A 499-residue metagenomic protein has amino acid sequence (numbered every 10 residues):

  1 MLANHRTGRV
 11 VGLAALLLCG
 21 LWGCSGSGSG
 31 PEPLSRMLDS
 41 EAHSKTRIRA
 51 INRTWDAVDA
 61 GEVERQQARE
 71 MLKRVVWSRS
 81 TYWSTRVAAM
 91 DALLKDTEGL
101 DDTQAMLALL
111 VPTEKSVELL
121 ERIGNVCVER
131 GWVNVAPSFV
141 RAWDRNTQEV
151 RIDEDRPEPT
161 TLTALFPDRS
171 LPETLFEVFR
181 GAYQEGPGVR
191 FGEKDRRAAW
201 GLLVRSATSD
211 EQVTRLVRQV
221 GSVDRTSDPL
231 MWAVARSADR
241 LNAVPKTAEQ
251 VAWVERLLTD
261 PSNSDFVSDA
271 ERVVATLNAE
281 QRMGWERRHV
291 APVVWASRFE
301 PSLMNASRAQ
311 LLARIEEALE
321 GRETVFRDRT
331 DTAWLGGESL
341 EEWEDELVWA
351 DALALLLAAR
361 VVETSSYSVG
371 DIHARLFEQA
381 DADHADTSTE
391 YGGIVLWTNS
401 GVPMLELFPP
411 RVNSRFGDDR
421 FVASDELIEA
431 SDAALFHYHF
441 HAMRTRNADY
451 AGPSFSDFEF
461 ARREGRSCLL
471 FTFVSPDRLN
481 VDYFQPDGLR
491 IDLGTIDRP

Functional and structural regions predicted by a protein language model:
L2-G12: Bacterial N-terminal signal peptides that target proteins for export
L21-G23: C-terminal motif of bacterial Sec signal peptides marking the signal peptidase cleavage site
G26-L38, E62-W77, G99-P112, W132-Q148 (+5 more regions): Amphipathic alpha-helical scaffolding segments comprising HEAT/armadillo-like alpha-solenoid repeats
A42-H43, S80-Y82, P112-E118, T147-I152 (+1 more regions): Short inter-helical turns and helix N-cap capping residues of alpha-solenoid HEAT/ARM repeat scaffolds
K45-V63, S84-E98, E118-V133, D153-S170 (+3 more regions): Structural detector for internal amphipathic alpha-helices that build alpha-solenoid repeat scaffolds
R218-R314, F421-P499: Active-site-proximal loop/helix of nucleotide/amide-processing enzymes and allied scaffolds
A279-A374: Long amphipathic alpha-helical scaffold segments
S388-N399, L469-L470: Short beta-strand scaffold segments in enzyme catalytic cores
